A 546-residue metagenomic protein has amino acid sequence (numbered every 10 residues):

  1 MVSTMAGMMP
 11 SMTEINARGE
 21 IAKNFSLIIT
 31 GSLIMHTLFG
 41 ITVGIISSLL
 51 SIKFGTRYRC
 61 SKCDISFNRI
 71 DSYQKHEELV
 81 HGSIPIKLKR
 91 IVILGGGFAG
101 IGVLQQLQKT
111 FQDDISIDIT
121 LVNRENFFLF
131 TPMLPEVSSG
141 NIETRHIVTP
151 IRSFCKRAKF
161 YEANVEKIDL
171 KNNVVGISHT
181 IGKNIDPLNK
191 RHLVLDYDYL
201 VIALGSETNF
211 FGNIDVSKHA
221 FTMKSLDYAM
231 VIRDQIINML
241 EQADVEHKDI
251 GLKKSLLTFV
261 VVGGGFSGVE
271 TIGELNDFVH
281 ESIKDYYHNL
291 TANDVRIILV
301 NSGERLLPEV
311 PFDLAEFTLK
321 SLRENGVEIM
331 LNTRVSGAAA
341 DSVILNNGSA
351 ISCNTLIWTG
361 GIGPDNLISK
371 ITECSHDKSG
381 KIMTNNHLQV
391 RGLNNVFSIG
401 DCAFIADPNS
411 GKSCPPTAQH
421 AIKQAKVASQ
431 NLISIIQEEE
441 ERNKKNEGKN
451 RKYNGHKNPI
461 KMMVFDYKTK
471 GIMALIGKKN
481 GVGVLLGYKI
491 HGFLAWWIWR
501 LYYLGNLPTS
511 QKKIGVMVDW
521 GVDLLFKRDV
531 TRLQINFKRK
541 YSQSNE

Functional and structural regions predicted by a protein language model:
M1-T56: Juxtamembrane/disordered regions of integral membrane proteins
Y73-H76: Alpha-helical recognition helix of canonical C2H2 zinc-finger domains, specifically the hydrophobic-histidine i/i+3
H81-G82: C-terminal boundary of histidine-terminating zinc-finger modules
I86-K167, F259, F266-V310, I357 (+1 more regions): Beta1-alpha1 glycine-rich phosphate/pyrophosphate-binding loop at the start of Rossmann-like nucleotide-binding domains
L88, K159-T258, I357: FAD-binding core/adjacent interface of flavoenzyme oxidoreductases
D118, A158-I181, N276-N386, V390-G392: A Rossmann-like FAD-binding core segment of flavoenzymes
K218-I250, D341-I344, A350-T355, T359-V427: FAD-site-proximal beta/loop scaffold in flavoenzymes
S429-E546: C-terminal, flexible cofactor-proximal segment of oxidoreductases
